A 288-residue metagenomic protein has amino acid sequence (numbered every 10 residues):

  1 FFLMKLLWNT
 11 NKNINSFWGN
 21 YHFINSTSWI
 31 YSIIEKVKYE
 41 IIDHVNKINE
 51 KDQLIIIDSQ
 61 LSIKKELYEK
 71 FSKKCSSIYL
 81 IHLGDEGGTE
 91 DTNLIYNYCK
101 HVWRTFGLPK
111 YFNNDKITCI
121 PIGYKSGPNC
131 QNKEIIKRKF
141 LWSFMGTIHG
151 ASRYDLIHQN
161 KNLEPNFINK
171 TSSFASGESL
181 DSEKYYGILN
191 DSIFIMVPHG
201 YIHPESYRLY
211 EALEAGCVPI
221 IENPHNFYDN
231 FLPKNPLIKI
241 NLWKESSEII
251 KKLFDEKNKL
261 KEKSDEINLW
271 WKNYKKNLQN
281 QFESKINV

Functional and structural regions predicted by a protein language model:
F2-I238, L260, W270-I286: Nucleotide-sugar donor-binding catalytic core of glycosyltransferases
P236-K244, F254: Conserved acidic donor-binding segment of nucleotide-sugar-dependent glycosyltransferases
E248-L269: Conserved donor-nucleotide binding/catalytic region of nucleotide-linked donor-dependent transferases
